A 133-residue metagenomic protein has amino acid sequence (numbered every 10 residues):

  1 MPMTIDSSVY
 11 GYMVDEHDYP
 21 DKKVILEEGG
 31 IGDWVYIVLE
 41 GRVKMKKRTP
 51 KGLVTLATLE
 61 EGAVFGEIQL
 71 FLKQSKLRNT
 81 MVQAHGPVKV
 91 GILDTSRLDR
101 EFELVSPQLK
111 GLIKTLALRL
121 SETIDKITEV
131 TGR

Functional and structural regions predicted by a protein language model:
M1-D21, Q69-L70, L104: Cyclic nucleotide-binding regulatory module and flanking cytosolic helices
Y12, A57-I113: Cyclic-nucleotide recognition modules
P20-D21, L39-E40, E60, G86: A cytosolic small-molecule/anion-sensing beta-strand core signal
I25-G30: Short phosphate-coordinating micro-motif centered on Lys-Gly-acidic
D33-K46, E61-A63: Glycine- and acidic-residue-biased ligand/ion/polar-headgroup-sensing regions
V43-L56: A short beta-strand-loop-beta hairpin characteristic of the jelly-roll/cupin
G111-R133: Polybasic "coupling" helices that flank or enter modular domains
